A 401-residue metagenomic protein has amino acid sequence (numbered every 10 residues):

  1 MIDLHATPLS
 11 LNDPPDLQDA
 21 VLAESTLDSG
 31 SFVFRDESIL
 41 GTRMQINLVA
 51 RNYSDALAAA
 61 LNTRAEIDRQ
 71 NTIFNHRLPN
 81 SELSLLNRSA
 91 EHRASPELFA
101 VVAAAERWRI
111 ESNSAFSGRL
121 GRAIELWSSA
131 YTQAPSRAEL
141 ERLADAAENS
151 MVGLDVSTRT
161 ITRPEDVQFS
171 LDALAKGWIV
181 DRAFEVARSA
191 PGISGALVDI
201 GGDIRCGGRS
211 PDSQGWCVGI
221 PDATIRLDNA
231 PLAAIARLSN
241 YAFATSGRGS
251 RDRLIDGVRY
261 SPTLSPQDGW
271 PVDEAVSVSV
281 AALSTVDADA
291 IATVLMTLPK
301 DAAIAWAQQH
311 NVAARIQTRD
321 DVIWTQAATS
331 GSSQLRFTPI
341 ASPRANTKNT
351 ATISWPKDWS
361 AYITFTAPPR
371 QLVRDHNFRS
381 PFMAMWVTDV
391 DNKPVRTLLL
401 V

Functional and structural regions predicted by a protein language model:
M1-I353: Mature catalytic core of soluble alpha/beta enzymes
I39, P356-D358, F378-S380, K393: Short, surface-exposed loop/turn motifs at beta-strand boundaries within globular domains
G215, S360, S380-F382: Extracellular structured ligand-interaction cores
R226-D228, Q371-D375, V395: Short, solvent-exposed loop/turn elements at domain surfaces
N346-T366: Secreted peptidase-domain scaffold signal
A361-F378: Short amphipathic, basic-aromatic surface patches that mediate peripheral association with negatively charged
A384-T388: Beta-strand signatures of extracellular beta-sandwich domains
V390-V401: Structured domain cores in non-transmembrane regions
